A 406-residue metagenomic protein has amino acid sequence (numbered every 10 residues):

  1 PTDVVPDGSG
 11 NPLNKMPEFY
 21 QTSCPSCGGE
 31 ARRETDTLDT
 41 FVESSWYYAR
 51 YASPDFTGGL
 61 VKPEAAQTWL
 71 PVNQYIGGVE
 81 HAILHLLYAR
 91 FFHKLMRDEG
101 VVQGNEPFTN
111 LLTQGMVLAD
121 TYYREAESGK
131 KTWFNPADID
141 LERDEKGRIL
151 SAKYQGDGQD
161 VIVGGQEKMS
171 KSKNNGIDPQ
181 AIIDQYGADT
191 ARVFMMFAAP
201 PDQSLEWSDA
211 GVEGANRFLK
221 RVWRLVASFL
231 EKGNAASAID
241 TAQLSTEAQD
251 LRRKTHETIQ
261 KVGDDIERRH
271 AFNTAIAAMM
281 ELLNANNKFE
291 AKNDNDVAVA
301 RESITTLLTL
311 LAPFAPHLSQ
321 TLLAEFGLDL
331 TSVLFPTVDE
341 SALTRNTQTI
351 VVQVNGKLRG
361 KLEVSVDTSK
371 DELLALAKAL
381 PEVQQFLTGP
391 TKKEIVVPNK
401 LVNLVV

Functional and structural regions predicted by a protein language model:
P1-V79, L86-N174, S332-V333: Cys/His-rich finger/ribbon microdomains and the adjacent scaffold used for macromolecule binding/structural
R32, T109, N175, L343-R345 (+1 more regions): Short solvent-exposed loop/turn micro-motifs enriched in small/polar/acidic residues
E34, P179, G389-T391: Short beta-alpha junctions and helix-cap segments that line functional grooves
A49, Q166-F194: Extended amphipathic secondary-structure runs
P54-L70, K173-Q185, D367-A379: Extended active-site and interfacial segments that coordinate phosphate-rich ligands in large catalytic machineries
F56-T57, T241, I350-V406: NTP/phosphate- and nucleic-acid-binding module
G59-V61, Y122-R124, S128, I182 (+3 more regions): Short conserved micro-motifs at the rims of enzyme active sites and ligand-binding pockets
L87, F91, V101-P107, A181-E363 (+1 more regions): Helix-rich, typically C-terminal accessory recognition domains appended to large enzymatic cores
